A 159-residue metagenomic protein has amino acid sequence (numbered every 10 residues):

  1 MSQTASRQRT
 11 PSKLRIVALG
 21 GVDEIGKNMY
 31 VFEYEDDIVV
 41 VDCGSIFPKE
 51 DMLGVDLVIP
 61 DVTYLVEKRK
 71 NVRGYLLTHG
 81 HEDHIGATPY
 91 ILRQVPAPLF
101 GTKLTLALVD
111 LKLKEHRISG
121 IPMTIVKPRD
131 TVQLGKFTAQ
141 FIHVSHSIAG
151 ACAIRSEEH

Functional and structural regions predicted by a protein language model:
M1-R7: C-terminal regulatory/interaction regions
R9-I16, E35-I38, T131-A139: Beta-strand-turn-beta hairpins that frame and shape the catalytic cleft of phosphate-ester-processing enzymes
T10, V22-G26, S145-G150: A short catalytic or substrate-binding loop motif that flags glycine-/basic-rich loops and adjacent residues that bind
I16, F32, D42, H79-G80 (+3 more regions): Divalent metal-coordination and catalytic microenvironments
V22-K27, Y34-L77, P89-A97, G101 (+2 more regions): Pre-active-site segment of Zn-dependent metallo-hydrolases
Y75-I85, H143-I148: Histidine-centered catalytic micro-motifs
L104-A151: Metallo-beta-lactamase
E158-H159: Conserved small/polar residues in nucleotide/adenosyl-binding loops
